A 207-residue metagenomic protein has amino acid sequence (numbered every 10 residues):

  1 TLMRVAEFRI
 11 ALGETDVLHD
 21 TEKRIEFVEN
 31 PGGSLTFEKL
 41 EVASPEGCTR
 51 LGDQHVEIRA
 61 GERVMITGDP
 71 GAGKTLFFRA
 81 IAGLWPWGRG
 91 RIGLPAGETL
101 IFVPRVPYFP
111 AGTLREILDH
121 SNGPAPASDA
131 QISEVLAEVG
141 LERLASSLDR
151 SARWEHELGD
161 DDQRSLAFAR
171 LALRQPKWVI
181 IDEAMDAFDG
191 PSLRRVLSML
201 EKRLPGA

Functional and structural regions predicted by a protein language model:
T1-E46, P86-G88, E134-V135: ABC transporter TMD-NBD coupling linker
E57-A60, L94: Conserved hydrophobic segment flanking the Walker A/P-loop of ABC-type ATPase nucleotide-binding domains
T67-D69: The feature captures the beta-strand-to-loop junction immediately N-terminal to the Walker
T75: Walker A/P-loop
A82: Helix-to-loop junction immediately C-terminal to a conserved catalytic motif
P86-G97: ABC nucleotide-binding domain "signature motif"
P107-R153, E157, P176, S192: Conserved "ABC signature" C-loop
I117, S151-A207: ABC-family ATPase nucleotide-binding domain "signature/switch" substructure
